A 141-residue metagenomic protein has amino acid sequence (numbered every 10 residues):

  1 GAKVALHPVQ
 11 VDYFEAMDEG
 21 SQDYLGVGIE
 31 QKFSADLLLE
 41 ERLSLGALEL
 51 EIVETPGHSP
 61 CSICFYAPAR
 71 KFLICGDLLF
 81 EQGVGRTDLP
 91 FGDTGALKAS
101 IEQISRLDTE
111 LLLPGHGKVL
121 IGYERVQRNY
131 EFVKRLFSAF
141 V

Functional and structural regions predicted by a protein language model:
G1-S44, F132-R135: Active-site HxH/HxHxD metal-binding segment of metal-dependent hydrolases
A5-L6, L50-I52: Bulky hydrophobic/aromatic packing residues
E19-V27, E51-F140: Metallo-beta-lactamase
D36, E40, E49, L97-K98: Structural motif corresponding to alpha-helix initiation and N-cap regions
S44-G46, Y66: Short, flexible hinge/linker loops that cap or flank conserved catalytic cores
